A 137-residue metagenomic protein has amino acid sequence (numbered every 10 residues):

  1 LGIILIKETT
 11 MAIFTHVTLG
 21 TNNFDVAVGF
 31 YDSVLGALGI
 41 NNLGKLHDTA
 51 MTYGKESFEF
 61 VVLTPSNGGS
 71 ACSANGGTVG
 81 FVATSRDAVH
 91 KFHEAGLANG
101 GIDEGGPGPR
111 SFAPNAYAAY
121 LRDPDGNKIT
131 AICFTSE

Functional and structural regions predicted by a protein language model:
I3-V28, V79, I132-E137: N-terminal beta-strand motif that seeds the catalytic metal site of vicinal oxygen chelate
A12-I13, C72-G76, A113: Short glycine-enriched loop/turn motifs at secondary-structure junctions
T18, G39-K45, G108-R110, I132-E137: Conserved catalytic-core motifs of GNAT/GCN5-like acyltransferases
T18-F60: Core segments of cupin and vicinal oxygen chelate
T21-D25, F81-D125: Vicinal oxygen chelate
T49-M51, G77, N115-A119: Short beta-strand micro-motifs in enzyme catalytic cores
Y53-N99: Long, continuous compositionally biased terminal/linker segments
K128: Glycine-rich acetyl-CoA-binding "A-motif" of GNAT/NAT acetyltransferases
